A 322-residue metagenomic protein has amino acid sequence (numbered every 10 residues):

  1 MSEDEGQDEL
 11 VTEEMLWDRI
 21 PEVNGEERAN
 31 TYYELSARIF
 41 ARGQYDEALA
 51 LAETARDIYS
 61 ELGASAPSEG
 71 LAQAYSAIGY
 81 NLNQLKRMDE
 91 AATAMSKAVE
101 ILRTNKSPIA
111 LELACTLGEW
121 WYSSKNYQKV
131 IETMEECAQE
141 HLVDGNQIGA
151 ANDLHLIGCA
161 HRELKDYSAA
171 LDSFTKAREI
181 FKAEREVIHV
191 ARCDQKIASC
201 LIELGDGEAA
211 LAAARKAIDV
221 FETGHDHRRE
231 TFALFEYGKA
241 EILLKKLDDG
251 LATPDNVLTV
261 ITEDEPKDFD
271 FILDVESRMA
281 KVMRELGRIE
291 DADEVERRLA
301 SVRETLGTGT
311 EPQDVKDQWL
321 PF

Functional and structural regions predicted by a protein language model:
M1-M15, T259, E263-F322: C-terminal non-catalytic interaction modules
M1-S36, G43: N-terminal leader/linker segments that initiate helical-solenoid repeat arrays
E3-V11, I39-L51, Y80-D89, S123-K125: Inter-helical turn/loop elements of alpha-helical hairpins
W17-D18, R56-G63, V99-I101, E136-V143 (+4 more regions): Amphipathic alpha-helical segments of tetratricopeptide repeats
E26, A66-E69, P108, I148 (+3 more regions): Residue signature of alpha-solenoid helical repeat architecture, marking inter-repeat boundaries and helix-start
Y32-I39, L51, I58, L71-L82 (+14 more regions): TPR/Sel1-like alpha-solenoid repeat signature
